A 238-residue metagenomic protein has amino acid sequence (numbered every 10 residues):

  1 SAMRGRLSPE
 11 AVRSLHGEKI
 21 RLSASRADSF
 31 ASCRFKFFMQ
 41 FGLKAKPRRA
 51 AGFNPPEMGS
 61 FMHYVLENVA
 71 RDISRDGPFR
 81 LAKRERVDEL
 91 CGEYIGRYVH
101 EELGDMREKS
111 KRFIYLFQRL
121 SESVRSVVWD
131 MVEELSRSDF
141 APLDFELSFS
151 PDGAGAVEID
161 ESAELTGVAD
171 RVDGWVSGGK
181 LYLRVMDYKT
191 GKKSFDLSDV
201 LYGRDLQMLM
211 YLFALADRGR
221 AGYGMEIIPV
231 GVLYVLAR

Functional and structural regions predicted by a protein language model:
S1-A70: C-terminal, charged and often intrinsically disordered regions of DNA end-processing helicases and nucleases
G5, I20-S23, A31-S32, A51-G59 (+10 more regions): Active-site-proximal structural scaffolding
A31-L43, Y94-H100, G179-T190: Active-site-adjacent bridging/hinge elements
C33, M62, V124, R171 (+3 more regions): Hydrophobic, well-ordered secondary-structure elements that form the walls of internal hydrophobic environments
A45-F53, R75-R80, R220-Y223: Short, polar/flexible loop-turn hinges at active-site or ligand-entry regions and domain interfaces
Y64-G155: A non-catalytic, helix-rich entry segment at domain boundaries
P78-A82, R86, R184, L212-R238: Substrate-binding beta-hairpin/strand module that engages nucleic acids
P142-R220: Non-catalytic protein-protein interaction segments used by genome-maintenance enzymes to assemble and couple activities
